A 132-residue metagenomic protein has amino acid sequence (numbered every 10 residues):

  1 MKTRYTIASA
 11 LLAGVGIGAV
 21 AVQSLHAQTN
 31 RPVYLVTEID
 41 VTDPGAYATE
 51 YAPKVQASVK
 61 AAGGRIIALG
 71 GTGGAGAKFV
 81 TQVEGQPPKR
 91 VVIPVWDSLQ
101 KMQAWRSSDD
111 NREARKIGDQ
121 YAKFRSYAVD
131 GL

Functional and structural regions predicted by a protein language model:
M1, G64, K89, Y121-F124: A signal for specific C-terminal beta-sheet/loop modules enriched in small/flexible residues with GP/PG/PP motifs
M1-L11: Bacterial N-terminal signal peptides that target proteins for export
Y5, G14-S107, D130-L132: Short S/T/G/P-rich N-terminal loop/turn motif that feeds into the first structured element of a domain
A8-A10, R112, Y121: A periodicity- and composition-biased signal for non-globular, repetitive helical segments
A57-S58, K116-Q120: Short, conserved catalytic or adaptor-binding loops enriched in Gly and charged residues
D110-K116: A common structural junction motif
G118-L132: C-terminal end-helix/capping segment
